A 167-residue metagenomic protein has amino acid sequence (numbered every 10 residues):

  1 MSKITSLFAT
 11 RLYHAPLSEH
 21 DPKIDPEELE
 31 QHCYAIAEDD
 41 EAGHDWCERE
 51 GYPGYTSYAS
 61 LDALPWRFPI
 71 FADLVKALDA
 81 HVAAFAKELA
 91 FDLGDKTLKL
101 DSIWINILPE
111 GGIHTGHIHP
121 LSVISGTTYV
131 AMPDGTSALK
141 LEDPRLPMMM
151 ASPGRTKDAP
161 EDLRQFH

Functional and structural regions predicted by a protein language model:
M1-L89: Non-heme Fe(II)/2-oxoglutarate
F8-T10, L98, E161: Short, solvent-exposed coil/turn segments
L12, S102, A138: A residue-level signal for beta-strand positions that form part of recognition/binding surfaces within mature
P16-S18, I103, L108: Structured loops at beta-to-helix junctions and adjacent beta-edge loops in soluble globular domains
A63, P69-D101, P109-V123, T128-D134: Active-site region of the double-stranded beta-helix
I105-H167: Catalytic core of non-heme Fe(II) oxygenases with the double-stranded beta-helix
